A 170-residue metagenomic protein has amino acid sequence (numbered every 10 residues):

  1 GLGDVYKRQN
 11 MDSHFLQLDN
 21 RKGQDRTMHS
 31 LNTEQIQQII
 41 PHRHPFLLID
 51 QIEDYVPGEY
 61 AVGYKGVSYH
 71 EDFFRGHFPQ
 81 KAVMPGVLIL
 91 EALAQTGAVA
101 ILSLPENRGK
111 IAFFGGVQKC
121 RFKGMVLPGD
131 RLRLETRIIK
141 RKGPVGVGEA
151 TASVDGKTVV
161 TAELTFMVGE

Functional and structural regions predicted by a protein language model:
G1-Y6: Short, small-residue-biased leader/transition segments that mark boundaries at the very start of proteins
K7-N10, F15-T27: Short, Lys/Arg-enriched N-terminal segments with co-localized hydrophobic residues within the first ~10-30 amino acids
M28-S30, G97-R133, V159-T161, F166-M167: Hydrophobic beta-strand-centered segment that forms part of the acyl-chain substrate-binding groove
T33-R43: Short aromatic-glycine motifs in intrinsically disordered, low-complexity regions
P41, P57, L127-D130, R137-E170: HotDog/MaoC-like acyl-thioester-processing domains
H44-M84: Catalytic strand-loop segment that frames the active site of acyl-thioester-processing enzymes
D50-E53, Q118, K123, E135-I139: Conserved positions in beta-strands of structured domains
I52, M84-N107: Active-site helix/loop of acyl-thioester processing domains in fatty-acid/polyketide metabolism, spanning hotdog-fold
